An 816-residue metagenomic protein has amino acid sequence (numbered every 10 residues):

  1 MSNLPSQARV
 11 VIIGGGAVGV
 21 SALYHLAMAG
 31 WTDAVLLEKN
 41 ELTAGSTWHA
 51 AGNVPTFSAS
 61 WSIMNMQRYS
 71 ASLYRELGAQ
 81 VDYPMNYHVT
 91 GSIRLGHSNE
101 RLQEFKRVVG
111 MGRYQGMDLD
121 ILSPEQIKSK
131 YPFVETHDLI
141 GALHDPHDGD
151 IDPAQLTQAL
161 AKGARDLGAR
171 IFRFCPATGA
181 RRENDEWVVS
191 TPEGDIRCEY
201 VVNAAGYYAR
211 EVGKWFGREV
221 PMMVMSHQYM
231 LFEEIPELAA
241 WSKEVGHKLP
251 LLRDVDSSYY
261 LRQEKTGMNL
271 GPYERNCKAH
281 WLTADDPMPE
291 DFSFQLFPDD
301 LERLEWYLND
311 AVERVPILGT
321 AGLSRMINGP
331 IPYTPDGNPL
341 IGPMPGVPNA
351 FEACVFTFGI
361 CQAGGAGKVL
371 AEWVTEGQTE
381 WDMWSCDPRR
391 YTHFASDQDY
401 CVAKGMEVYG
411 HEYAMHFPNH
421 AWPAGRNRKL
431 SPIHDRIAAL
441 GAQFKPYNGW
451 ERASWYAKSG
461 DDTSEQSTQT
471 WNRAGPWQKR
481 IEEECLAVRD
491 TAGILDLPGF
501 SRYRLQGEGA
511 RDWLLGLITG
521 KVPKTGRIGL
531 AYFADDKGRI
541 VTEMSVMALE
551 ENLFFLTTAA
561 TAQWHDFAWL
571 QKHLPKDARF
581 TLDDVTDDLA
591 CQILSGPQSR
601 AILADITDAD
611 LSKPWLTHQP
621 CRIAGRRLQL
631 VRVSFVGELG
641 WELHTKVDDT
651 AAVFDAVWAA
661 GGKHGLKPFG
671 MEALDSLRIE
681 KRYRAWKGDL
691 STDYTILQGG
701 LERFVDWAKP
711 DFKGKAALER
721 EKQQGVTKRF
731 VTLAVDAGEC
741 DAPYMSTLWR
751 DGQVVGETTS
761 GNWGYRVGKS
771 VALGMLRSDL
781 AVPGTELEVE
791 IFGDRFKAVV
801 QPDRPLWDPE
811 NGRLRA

Functional and structural regions predicted by a protein language model:
L4-V18, V35: Beta1/beta-strand and adjacent pyrophosphate-binding region of the FAD-binding site in flavoprotein oxidoreductases
S21, G179-A284, P289-P298, W306-I317 (+3 more regions): Flavin-dependent oxidoreductases
A27-W48: Glycine-rich FAD pyrophosphate-binding loop
A51-T56, S92-R94, G217-K243, S501-R504 (+3 more regions): Central beta-strand plus flanking loop segment that forms part of the substrate or channel wall within the catalytic
G52-K130, L249, D256-L261, K265-N269 (+3 more regions): Dinucleotide-binding Rossmann-like beta1-alpha1 core, especially the glycine-rich loop that anchors the ADP
E76, H88, H97-R173, T178-D185 (+4 more regions): Flavin (FAD/FMN) cofactor-binding and adjacent substrate-gating region of FAD-dependent oxidoreductase domains
P153, D256, K265, A279-T283 (+1 more regions): C-terminal catalytic lobe of FAD-dependent flavoproteins
W381-D382, P388-A816: Glycine/proline-enriched, intrinsically flexible loops and inter-domain linkers
